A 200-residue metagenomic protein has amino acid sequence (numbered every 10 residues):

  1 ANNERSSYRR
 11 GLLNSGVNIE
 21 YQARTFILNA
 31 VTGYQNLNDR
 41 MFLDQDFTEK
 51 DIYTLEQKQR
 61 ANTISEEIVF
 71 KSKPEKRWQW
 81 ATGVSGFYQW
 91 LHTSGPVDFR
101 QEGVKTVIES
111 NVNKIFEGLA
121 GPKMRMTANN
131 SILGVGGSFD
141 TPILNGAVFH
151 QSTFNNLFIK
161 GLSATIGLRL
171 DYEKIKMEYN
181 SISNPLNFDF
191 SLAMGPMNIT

Functional and structural regions predicted by a protein language model:
A1, D46-Y53, P96-G136, K176-T200: Solvent-exposed loop segments that connect transmembrane elements
A1-A81, F87-G95: Outer-membrane beta-barrel domain signature, strongest for Gram-negative TonB-dependent receptors and also present
R5-Y8, V135-I143: Short acidic-aromatic active-site loops that bind/stabilize oxyanions
L12, T63, I132-V135, N145: Short, solvent-exposed coil/turn segments
F70-K73, S85-F87, F139-T200: Structural signature of Gram-negative outer-membrane beta-barrels, strongest in the C-terminal barrel of TonB-dependent
K73-S85, A120-S131: Short secondary-structure transition/capping segments
Q79-T82, I108, V112-K114, T153-F154: Intrinsic structural disorder/low-complexity segments
T93-V104, M126-N129, T141, G146-N155: An exposure/low-complexity boundary signal
